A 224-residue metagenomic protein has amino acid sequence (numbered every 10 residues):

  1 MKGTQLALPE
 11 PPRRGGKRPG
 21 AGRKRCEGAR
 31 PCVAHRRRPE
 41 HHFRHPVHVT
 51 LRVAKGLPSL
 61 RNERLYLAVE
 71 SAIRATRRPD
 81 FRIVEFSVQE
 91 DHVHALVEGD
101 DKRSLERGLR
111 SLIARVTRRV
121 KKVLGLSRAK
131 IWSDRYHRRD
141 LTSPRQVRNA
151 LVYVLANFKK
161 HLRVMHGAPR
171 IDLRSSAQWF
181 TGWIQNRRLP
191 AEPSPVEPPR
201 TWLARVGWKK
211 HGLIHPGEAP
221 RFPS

Functional and structural regions predicted by a protein language model:
M1-V47, L51-E90, E98-S224: Short Pro-Cys-Gly-centered "Cys-loop" motif that presents a nucleophilic cysteine in a tight turn
